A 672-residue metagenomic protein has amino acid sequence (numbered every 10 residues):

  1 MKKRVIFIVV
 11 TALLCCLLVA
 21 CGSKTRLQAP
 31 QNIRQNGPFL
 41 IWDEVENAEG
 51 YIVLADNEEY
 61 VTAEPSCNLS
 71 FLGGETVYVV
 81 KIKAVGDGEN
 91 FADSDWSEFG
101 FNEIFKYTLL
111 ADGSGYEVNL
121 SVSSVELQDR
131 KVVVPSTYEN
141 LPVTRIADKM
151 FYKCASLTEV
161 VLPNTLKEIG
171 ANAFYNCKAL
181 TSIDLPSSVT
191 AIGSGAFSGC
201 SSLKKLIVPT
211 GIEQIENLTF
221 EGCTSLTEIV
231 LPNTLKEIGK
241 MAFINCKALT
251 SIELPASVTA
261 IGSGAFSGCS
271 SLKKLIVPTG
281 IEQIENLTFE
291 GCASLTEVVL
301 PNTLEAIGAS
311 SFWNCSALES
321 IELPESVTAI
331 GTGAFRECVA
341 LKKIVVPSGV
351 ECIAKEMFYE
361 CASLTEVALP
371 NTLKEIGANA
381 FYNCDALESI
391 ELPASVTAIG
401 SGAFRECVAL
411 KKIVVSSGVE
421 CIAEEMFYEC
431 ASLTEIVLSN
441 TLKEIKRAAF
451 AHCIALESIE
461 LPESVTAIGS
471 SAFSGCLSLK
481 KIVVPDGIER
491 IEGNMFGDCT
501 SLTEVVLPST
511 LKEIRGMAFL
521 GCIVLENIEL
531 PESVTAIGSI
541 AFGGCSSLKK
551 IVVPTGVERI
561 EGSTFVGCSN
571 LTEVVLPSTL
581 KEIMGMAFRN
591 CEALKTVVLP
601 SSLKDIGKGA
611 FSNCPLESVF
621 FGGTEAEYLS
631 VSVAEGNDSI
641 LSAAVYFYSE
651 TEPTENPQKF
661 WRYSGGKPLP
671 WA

Functional and structural regions predicted by a protein language model:
L17-A20: C-terminal motif of bacterial Sec signal peptides marking the signal peptidase cleavage site
I33-R34, E58-E64: Short beta-strand segments within Ig-like beta-sandwich modules, predominantly Fibronectin type-III
G37-N47: Conserved aromatic anchor
Y51-V53: Short beta-strand elements bearing conserved aromatic residues within extracellular beta-rich modules
L69-F91: Beta-strand-rich modules
G86-N102: Extracellular fibronectin type III
A111-G113, L127-R145, A155-E168, K178-A191 (+21 more regions): Structural signature of tandem-repeat unit edges
A147-M150, G170-Y175, G193-S198, E216-E221 (+17 more regions): Consensus positions within tandem repeat domains that build extended binding/scaffold surfaces
